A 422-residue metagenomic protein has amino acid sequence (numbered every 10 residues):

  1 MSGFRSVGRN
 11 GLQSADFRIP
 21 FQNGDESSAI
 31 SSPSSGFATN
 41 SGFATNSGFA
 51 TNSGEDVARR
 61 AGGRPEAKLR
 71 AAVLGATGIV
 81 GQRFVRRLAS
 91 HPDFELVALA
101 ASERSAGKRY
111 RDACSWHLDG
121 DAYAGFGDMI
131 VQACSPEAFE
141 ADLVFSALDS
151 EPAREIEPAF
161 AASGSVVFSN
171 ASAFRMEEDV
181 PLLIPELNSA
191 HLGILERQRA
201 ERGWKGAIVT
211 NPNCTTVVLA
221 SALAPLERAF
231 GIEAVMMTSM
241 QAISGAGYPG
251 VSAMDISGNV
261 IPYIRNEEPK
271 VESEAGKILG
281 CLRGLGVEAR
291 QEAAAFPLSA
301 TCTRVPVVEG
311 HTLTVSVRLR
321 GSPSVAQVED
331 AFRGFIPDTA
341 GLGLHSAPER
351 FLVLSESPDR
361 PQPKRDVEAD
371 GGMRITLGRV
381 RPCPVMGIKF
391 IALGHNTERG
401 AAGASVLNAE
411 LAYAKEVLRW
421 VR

Functional and structural regions predicted by a protein language model:
S2-S31, F37, G48-Y263, A293-P297 (+4 more regions): N-terminal Rossmann-like NAD(P) cofactor-binding subdomain of oxidoreductases, focused on the glycine-rich
G42-N46: Long, low-complexity Q/N-rich tracts
I243-R422: Charged docking surfaces used in two-component/phosphorelay signaling
